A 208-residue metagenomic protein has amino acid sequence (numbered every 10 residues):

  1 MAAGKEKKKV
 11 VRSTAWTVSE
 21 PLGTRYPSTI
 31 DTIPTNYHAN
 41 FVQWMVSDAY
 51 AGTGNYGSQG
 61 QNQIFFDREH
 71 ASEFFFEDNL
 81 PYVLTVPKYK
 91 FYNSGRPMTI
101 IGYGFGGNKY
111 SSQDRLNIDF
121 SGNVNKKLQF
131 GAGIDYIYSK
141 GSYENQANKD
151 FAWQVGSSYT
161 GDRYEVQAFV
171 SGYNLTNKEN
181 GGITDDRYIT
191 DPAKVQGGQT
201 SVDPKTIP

Functional and structural regions predicted by a protein language model:
M1-R25, N180, R187: Cleavable N-terminal export/targeting peptides
D48-A49, G141-D150, G156-P208: Outer-membrane beta-barrel translocator/channel fold
A71-P81, T85-F120, G141-S142: Short strand-turn segments of transmembrane beta-barrel domains in outer membranes, especially the first one or two
S94, N125, T160-Y164: Outer-membrane beta-barrel channels and translocator barrels
T99, F130, Y164-A168: Transmembrane beta-strands of outer-membrane beta-barrel proteins
I101-F105, I134-Y136, A168-G172: Transmembrane beta-barrel strands of outer-membrane/channel proteins
D114-Q154: Surface-exposed extracellular loop regions of Gram-negative outer-membrane beta-barrel proteins
